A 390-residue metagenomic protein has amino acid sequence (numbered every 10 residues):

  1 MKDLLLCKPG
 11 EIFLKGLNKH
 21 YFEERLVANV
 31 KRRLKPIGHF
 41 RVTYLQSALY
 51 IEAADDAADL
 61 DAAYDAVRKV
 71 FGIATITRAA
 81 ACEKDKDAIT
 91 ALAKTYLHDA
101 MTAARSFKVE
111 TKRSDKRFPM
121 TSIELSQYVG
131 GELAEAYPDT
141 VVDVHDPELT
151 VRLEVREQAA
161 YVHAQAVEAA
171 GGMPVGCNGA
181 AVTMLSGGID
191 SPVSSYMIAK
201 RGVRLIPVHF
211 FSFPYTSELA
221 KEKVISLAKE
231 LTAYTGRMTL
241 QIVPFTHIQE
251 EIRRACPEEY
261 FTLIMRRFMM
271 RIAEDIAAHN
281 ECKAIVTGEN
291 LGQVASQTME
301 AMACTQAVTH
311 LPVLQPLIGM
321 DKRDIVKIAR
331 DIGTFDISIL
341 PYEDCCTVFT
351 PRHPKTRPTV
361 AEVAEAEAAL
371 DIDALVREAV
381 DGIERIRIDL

Functional and structural regions predicted by a protein language model:
M1-V182, P192-M238, A307, K355-V360 (+2 more regions): RNA-binding accessory domains that recognize and position tRNA/RNA substrates
G131-L133, A166, G172-N178, F245 (+3 more regions): Active-site adenylate/phosphate-handling loop in enzymes that bind or generate adenylated species
T183, P207-H209, I242, T287 (+1 more regions): Structural beta-sheet core signal
G188: Conserved G/P- and acidic residue-centered "switch" motifs that form tight phosphate/ATP-binding loops in soluble
A228-A255, D344: A conserved beta-strand->alpha-helix junction
G333-P341: A short alpha-helix-loop-beta-strand transition element characteristic of N-terminal alpha/beta dinucleotide-binding
L340-L390: The feature marks non-catalytic terminal segments
